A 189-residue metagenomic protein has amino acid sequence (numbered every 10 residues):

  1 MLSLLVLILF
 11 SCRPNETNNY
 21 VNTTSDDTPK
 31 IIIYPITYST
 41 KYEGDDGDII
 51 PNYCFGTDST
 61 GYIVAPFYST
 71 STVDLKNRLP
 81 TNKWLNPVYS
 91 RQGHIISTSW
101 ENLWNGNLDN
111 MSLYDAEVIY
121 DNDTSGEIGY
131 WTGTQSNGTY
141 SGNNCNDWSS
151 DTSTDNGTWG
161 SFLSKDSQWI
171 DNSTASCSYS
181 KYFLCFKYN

Functional and structural regions predicted by a protein language model:
M1-S3: Sec-dependent signal peptide recognition, specifically the positively charged N-region followed immediately by
I8-S11: C-terminal motif of bacterial Sec signal peptides marking the signal peptidase cleavage site
R13-E16: Bacterial signal peptide processing site
N18-N189: Secreted/extracellular ectodomain signature
